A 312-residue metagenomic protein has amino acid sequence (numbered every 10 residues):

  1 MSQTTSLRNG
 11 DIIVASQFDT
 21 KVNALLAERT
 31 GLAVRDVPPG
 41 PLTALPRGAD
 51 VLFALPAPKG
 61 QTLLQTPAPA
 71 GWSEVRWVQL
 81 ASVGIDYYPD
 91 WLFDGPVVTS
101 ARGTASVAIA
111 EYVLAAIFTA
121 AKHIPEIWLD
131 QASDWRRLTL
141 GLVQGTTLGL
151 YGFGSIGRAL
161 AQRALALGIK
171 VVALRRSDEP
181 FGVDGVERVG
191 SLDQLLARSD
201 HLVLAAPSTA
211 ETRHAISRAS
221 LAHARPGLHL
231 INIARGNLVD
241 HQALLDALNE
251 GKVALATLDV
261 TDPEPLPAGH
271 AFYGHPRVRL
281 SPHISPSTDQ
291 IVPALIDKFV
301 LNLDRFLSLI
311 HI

Functional and structural regions predicted by a protein language model:
M1-P58: N-terminal glycine-/charge-rich "phosphate-binding" loop or analogous flexible N-terminal tail
N9, G95, Q144-T147, G227: Phosphate-coordination loops involved in phosphoryl transfer and adenosine-cofactor binding
L25, T99-Y112, E126-I127, E264-H311: C-terminal helix-to-coil terminal segments
D50-W128: Phosphate/diphosphate ligand-binding glycine-rich loop within oxidoreductases
Q65-E74, D90-D94, L221-R225, A247-G251 (+1 more regions): Short, conserved loop/helix-junction motifs that constitute active-site signature segments in enzyme catalytic cores
E126-A159: Glycine-rich NAD(P)-binding loop of Rossmann-like domains
A166-G182: NAD(P)-binding Rossmann-fold cofactor-contacting core
S177-A271: Rossmann-like adenosine-cofactor binding region
